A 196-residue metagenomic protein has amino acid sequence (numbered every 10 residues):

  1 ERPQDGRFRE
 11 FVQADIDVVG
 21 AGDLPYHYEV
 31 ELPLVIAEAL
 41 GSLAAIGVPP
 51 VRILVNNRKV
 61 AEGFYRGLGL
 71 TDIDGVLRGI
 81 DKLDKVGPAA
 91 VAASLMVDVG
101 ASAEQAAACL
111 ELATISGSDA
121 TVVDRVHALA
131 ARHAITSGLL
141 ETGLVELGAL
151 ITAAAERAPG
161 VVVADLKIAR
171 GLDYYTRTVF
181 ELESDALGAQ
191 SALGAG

Functional and structural regions predicted by a protein language model:
E1-I46, K59, L95-A195: Positively charged, Gly/Ser-enriched RNA/tRNA-binding surfaces
P49: Glycine- and acidic-residue-rich phosphate-binding/metal-coordinating active-site segment common to enzymes that handle
R52-G69: Glycine-rich, mobile lid/loop segments that gate access to catalytic sites or pores
N57, D84-P88, S118: Short, solvent-exposed helix-helix connector turns and helix-capping sites enriched in acidic/polar residues
L68-S102, S184-A189: Acidic, His- and aromatic-enriched active-site or binding-groove loops in soluble protein domains that engage sugars
